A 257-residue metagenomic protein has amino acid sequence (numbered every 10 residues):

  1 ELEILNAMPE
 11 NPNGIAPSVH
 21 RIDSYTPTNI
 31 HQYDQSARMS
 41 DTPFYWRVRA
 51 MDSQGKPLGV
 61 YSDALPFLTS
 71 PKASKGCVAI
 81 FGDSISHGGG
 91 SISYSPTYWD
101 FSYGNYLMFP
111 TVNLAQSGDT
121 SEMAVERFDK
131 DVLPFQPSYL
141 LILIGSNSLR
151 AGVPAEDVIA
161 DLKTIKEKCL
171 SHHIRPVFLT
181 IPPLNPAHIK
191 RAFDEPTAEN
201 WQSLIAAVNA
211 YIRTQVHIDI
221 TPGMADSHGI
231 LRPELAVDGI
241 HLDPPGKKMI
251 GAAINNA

Functional and structural regions predicted by a protein language model:
E1-D41, S53-Y61: Recognizes extended acidic, P/S/T-rich segments that occur within or adjacent to Ig-like beta-sandwich modules
V60-S117, R127-Q136: Serine-esterase "nucleophile elbow" of acetyl-processing enzymes
C77-S86, P110-A115, S138-I144, R175-T180 (+2 more regions): Structural recognition of the beta-strand scaffold that forms the well-ordered cores of secreted hydrolase catalytic
S84-G88, Q116-E122, S146-A151, P182-A187 (+2 more regions): Solvent-exposed loop/turn segments at secondary-structure junctions within structured extracellular/periplasmic domains
G90-P96, D100-N105, S121-D161, P182-P186: Oxyanion-hole/transition-state-stabilizing segment in secreted/luminal serine hydrolases and related acyltransferases
A124, V216, R232-A257: Histidine-centered active-site loop/cap adjacent to the catalytic His in serine esterases/O-acetyl transfer systems
P186-P222, K248: Substrate-gating cap/lid alpha-helix
